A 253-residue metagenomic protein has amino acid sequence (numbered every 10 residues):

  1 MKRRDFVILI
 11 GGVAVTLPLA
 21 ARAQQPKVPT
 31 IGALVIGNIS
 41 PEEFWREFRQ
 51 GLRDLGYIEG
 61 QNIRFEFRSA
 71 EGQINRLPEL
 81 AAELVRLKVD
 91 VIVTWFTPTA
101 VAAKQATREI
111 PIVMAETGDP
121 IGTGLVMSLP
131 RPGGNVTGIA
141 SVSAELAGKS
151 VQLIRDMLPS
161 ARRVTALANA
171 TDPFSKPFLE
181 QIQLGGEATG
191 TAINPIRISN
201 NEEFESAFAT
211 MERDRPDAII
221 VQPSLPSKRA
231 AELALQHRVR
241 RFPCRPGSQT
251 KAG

Functional and structural regions predicted by a protein language model:
M1-G253: Short hydrophobic alpha-helices and adjacent helix-cap/hinge residues
